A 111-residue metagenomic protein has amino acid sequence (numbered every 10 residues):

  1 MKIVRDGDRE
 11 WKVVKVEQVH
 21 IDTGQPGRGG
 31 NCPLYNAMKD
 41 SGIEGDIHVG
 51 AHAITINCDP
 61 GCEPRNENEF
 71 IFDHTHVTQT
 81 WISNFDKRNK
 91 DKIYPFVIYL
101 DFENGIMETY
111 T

Functional and structural regions predicted by a protein language model:
M1-T111: Domain-length accessory/inserted modules outside core catalytic folds
